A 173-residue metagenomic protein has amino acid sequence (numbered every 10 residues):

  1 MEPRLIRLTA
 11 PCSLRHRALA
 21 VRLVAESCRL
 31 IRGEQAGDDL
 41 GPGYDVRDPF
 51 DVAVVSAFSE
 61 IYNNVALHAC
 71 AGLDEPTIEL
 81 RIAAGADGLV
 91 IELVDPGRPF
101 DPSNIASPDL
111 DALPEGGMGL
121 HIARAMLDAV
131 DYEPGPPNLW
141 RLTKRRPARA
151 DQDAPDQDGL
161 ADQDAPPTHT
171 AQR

Functional and structural regions predicted by a protein language model:
M1-R7, P11, A66-R173: Conserved beta-strand-loop-beta-strand hairpin that lines the nucleotide-binding pocket of ATP/GTP-utilizing enzymes
E2-E26: Short beta-to-alpha transition helix within the HATPase_c
R22, C28-S59, A112-L113: Conserved short strand/loop->alpha-helix "switch" segment adjacent to the catalytic nucleotide/phosphoryl-transfer site
S59, N63, L67: Short alpha-helix lining the ATP-binding pocket of the histidine-kinase-like ATPase
